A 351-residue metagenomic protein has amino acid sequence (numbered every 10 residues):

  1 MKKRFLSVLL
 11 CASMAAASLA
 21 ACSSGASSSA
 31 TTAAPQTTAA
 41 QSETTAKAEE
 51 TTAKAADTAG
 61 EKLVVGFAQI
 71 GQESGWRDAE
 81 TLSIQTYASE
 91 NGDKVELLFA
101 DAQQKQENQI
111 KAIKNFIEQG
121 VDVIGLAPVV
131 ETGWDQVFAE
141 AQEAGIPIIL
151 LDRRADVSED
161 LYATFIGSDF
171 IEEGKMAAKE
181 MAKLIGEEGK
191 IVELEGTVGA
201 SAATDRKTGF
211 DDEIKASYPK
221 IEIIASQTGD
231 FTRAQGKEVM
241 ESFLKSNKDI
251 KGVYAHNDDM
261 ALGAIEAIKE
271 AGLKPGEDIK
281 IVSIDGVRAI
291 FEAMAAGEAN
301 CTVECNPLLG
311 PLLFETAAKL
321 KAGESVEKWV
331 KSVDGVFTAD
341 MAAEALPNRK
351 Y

Functional and structural regions predicted by a protein language model:
F5, S18-P35, A39-A40, A46: Bacterial lipoprotein signal-peptidase II cleavage site
K54-D57, E61, L194, V198-A202 (+3 more regions): Hinge/cleft segment of the Venus flytrap/periplasmic-binding protein
T58-A59, V65, Q109, F165-I191 (+4 more regions): Hydrophobic alpha-helical segments within soluble ligand-binding/sensing domains
V64-S83, Y87, N91, L98-N115 (+5 more regions): Extracytoplasmic "Venus flytrap"
W76-N91, E173-A177, S201-I221, Q235 (+2 more regions): Short, solvent-exposed amphipathic alpha-helices that sit in or adjacent to ligand/effector-binding or catalytic
F99-D101, V157-E180, E193-T197, S226 (+1 more regions): Short beta-strand elements at the ligand-binding edges of bilobed clamshell
I117, L126-E143, F210, G229-E292: Hydrophobic alpha-helical
T132-E172, K190, V287-A295, L346-P347: Flexible loop/hinge segments that line or gate small-molecule binding clefts
